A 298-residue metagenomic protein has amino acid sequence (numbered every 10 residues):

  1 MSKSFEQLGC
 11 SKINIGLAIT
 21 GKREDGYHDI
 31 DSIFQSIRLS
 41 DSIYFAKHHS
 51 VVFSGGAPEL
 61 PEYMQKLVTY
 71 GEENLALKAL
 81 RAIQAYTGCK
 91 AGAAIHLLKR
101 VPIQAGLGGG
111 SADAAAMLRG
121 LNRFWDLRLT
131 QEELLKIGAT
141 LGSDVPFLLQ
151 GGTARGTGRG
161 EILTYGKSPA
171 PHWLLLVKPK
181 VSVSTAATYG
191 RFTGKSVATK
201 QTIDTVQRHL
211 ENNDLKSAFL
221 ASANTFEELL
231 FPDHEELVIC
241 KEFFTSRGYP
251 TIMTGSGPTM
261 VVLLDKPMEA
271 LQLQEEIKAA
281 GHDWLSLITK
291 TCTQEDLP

Functional and structural regions predicted by a protein language model:
M1-A105, R123, L127-E132, P169 (+1 more regions): ATP-binding N-lobe of GHMP and related small-molecule kinases
Q35-S36, A139-T140, P146-L149, Y165-A170 (+1 more regions): Solvent-exposed alpha-helices and their adjacent loops that cap or buttress functional pockets in soluble metabolic
V51-Q65, M117, N212-A223: Short, basic/glycine-rich phosphate-binding loops at helix/coil junctions that contact nucleotide phosphates
G92, A114, L118-R155: Contiguous, small/hydrophobic- and glycine-enriched helical/loop subdomains that border and often "cap" functional
H96-W125, S143, P250-L264: Glycine/serine-rich anion-binding loops at beta->alpha junctions that coordinate negatively charged ligand groups
T130-L141, F219-S222, L271-E275: Short, well-structured alpha-helical segments that form the helix of a local strand-helix-strand
Q150, R155-P250, D265-M268, Q274-K278 (+1 more regions): Conserved, helical-rich catalytic subdomain that frames metal- and/or nucleotide-binding sites in enzyme alpha/beta
